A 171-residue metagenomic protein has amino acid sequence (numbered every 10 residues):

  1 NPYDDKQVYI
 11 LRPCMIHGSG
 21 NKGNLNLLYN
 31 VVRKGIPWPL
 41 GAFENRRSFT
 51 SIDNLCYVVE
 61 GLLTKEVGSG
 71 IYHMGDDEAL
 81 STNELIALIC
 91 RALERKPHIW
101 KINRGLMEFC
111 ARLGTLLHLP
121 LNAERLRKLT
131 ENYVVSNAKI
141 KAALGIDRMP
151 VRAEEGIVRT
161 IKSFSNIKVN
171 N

Functional and structural regions predicted by a protein language model:
N1-Y9: Active-site Tyr-X1-5-Lys
D5, G20-N21: Proline-centered turn/helix-capping motifs that create local helix->coil transitions or kinks
I10, F49, A79, V134-V135 (+1 more regions): Short aromatic/basic micro-patch
R12-P13, H17: Conserved SDR Rossmann-fold cofactor-binding beta-strand/turn motif
N21-L27, G41-L63, S69-G70, E155: Substrate-positioning beta->alpha
L27-I52, K96-V134: Alpha-helical membrane-targeting segments
K65-L121, N137, A153, I157-I161 (+1 more regions): Mid/C-terminal beta-alpha module of Rossmann-like enzyme folds, strongest in SDR-family dehydrogenases/epimerases
